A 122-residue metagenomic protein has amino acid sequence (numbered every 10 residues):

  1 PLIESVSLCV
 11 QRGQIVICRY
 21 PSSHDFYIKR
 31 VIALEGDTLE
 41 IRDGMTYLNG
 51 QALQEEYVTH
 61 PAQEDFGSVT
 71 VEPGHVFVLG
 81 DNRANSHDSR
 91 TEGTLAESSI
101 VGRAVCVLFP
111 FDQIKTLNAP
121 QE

Functional and structural regions predicted by a protein language model:
P1-F26, L95-E122: Protein maturation boundaries and topogenic segments
P1-T70: Feature for secretory/organellar precursors and membrane-associated catalytic proteins
T46, R83-A84: Short acidic/polar capping segments at secondary-structure boundaries
Y47, T70-P73, S98-S99, Q121-E122: Solvent-exposed soluble domains appended to multi-pass membrane proteins
A52-L53, R90, F109-D112: Residue-level signal for pocket-adjacent positions within structured domains
F77, G93-T94: Conserved, short, structured surface segments that act as functional micro-motifs
G80: Phosphate/adenylate-binding glycine loop and adjacent helical scaffold
A84-T91: Active-site loop architecture of trypsin-fold serine endopeptidases
